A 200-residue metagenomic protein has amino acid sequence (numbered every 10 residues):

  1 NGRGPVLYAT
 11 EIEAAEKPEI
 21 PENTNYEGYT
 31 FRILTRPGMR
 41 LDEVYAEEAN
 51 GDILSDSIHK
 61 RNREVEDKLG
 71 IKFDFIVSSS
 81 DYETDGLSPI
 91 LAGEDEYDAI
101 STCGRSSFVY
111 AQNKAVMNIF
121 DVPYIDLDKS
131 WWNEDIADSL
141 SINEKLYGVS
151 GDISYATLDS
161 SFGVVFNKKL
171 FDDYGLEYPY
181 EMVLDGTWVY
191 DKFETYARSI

Functional and structural regions predicted by a protein language model:
N1-N113: Conserved N-terminal structural module of periplasmic/extracytoplasmic solute-binding proteins
D67, L91-D95, S106, A111-K114 (+1 more regions): Helix-loop-helix "hinge/cap" segment bordering the ligand-binding cleft or interdomain interface
